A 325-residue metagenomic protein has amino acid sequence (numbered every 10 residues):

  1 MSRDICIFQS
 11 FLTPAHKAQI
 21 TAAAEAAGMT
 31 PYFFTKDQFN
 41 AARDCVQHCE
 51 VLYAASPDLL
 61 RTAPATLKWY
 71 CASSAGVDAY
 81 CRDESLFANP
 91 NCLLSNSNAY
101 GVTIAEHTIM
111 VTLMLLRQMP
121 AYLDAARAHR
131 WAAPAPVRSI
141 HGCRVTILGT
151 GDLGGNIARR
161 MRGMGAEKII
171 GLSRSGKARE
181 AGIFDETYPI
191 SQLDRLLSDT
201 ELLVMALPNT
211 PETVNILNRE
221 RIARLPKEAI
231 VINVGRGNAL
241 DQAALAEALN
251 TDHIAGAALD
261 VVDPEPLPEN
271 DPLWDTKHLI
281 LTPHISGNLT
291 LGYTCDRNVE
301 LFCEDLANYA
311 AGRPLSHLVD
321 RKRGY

Functional and structural regions predicted by a protein language model:
M1-C49: N-terminal glycine-/charge-rich "phosphate-binding" loop or analogous flexible N-terminal tail
Q47-L123, V137: Phosphate/diphosphate ligand-binding glycine-rich loop within oxidoreductases
S56, S74, M205-P208, V234-G235 (+1 more regions): Glycine-rich, N-terminal phosphate-binding loop of Rossmann-like dinucleotide-binding domains
A105-A121, M164, E300-R313: Oxidoreductase and adenylate-handling cofactor-binding alpha/beta cores
L123-N156: Glycine-rich NAD(P)-binding loop of Rossmann-like domains
M164-G182: NAD(P)-binding Rossmann-fold cofactor-contacting core
G176-P272: Rossmann-like adenosine-cofactor binding region
E228, V234-Y325: Rossmann-like dinucleotide-binding domain for NAD(H)/NADP(H)
